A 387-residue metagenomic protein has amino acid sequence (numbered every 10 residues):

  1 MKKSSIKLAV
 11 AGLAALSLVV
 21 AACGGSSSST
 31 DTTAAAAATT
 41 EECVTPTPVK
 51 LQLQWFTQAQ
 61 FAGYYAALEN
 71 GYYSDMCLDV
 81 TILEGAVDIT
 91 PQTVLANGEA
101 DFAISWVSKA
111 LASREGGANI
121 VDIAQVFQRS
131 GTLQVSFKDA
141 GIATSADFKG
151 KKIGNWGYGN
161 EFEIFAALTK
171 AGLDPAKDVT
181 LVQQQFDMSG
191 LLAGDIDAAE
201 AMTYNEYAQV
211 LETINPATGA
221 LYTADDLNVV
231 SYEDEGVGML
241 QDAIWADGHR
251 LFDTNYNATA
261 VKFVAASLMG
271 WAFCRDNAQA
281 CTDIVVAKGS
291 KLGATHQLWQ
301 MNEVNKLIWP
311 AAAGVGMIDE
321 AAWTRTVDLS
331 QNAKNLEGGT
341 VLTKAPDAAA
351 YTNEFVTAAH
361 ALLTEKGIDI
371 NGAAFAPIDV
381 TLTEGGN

Functional and structural regions predicted by a protein language model:
M1-V10: Bacterial N-terminal signal peptides that target proteins for export
A11-A21: Bacterial N-terminal signal peptides
V20-A34: Bacterial lipoprotein signal-peptidase II cleavage site
A35-Q184, M188-A193, D197-Y204, A224 (+1 more regions): Short, glycine-/small- and polar/acidic-enriched structural segments that line small-molecule recognition paths
Y72-M76, A171-P175, N215-Y222, L292 (+1 more regions): Short helix-capping segments at alpha-helix termini
S108, D187-S189, I196-K291: Pocket-lining segment of extracytoplasmic ligand-binding domains
T254-G339: Secondary-structure end/capping motifs
T324-N387: Conserved C-terminal helix/tail region of periplasmic/extracytoplasmic solute-binding proteins
